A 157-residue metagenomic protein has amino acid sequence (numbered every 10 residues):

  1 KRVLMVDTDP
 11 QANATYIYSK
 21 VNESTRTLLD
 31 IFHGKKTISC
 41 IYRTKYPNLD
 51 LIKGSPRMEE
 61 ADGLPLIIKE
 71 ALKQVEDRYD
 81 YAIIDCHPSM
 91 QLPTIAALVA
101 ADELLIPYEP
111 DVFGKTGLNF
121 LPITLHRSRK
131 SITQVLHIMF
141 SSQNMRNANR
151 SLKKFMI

Functional and structural regions predicted by a protein language model:
K1-I157: P-loop NTP-binding core
